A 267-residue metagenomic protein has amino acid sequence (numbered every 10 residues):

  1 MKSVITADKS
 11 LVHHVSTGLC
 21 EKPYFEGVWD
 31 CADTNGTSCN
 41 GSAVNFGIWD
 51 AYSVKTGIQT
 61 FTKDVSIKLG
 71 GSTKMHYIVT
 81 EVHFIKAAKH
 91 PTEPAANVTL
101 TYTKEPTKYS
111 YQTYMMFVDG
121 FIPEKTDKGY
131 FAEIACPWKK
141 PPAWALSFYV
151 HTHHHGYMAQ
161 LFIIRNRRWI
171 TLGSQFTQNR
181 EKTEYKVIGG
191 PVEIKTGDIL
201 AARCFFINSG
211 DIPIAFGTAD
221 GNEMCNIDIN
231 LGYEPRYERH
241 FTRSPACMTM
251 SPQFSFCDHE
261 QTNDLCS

Functional and structural regions predicted by a protein language model:
K2-S267: Beta-strand-centric surfaces of beta-sandwich/beta-rich domains
